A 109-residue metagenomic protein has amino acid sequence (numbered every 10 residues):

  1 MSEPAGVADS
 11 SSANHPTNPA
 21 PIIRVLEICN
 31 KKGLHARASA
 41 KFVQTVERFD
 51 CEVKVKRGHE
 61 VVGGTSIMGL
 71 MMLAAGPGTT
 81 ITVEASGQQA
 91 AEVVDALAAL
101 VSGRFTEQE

Functional and structural regions predicted by a protein language model:
S2-A13, A40, Q44, D95-A96 (+1 more regions): Long, contiguous binding/interaction regions
E3, I23-C29: Non-catalytic helical/linker scaffolds that mediate oligomerization, partner binding, and domain coupling around large
A5-S12, C51-K54, V61-V62, Q89-A90: Structural preference for solvent-exposed beta-strand-turn elements and adjacent flexible terminal/loop segments within
S10-P16, M68-M72: Short beta-strand/turn micro-motifs at beta-sheet edges
S12-P19, E47-D50: Acidic-glycine-rich active-site phosphate/pyrophosphate-binding loop
P19-V25, T80-T82: Intrinsic-disorder/low-complexity, polar/charged segments enriched in Ser/Thr/Lys/Arg/Asp/Glu/Gln
E27-G76, A85: Compact, glycine-rich, soluble single-domain proteins
G76-E109: C-terminal structural segments of small proteins and small subunits
